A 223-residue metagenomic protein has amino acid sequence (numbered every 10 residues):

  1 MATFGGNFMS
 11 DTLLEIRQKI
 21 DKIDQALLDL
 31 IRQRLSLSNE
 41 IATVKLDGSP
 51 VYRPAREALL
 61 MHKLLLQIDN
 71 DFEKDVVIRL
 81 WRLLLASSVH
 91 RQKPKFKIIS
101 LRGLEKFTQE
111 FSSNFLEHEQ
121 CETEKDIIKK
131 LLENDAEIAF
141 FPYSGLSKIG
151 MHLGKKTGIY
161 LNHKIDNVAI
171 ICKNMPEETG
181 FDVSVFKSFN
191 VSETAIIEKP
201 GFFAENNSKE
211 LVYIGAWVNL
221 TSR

Functional and structural regions predicted by a protein language model:
F4, F8-R223: Domain-level signature for soluble enzymes in the chorismate/prephenate branch of the shikimate pathway
